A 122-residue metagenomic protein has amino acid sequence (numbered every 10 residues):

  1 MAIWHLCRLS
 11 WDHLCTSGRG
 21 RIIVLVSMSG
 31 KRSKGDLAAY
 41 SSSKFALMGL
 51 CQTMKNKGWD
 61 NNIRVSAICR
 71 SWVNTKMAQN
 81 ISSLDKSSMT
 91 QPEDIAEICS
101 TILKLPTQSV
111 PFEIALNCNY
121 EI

Functional and structural regions predicted by a protein language model:
M1-A2, S17-G20, M48: Conserved internal alpha-helix in NAD(P)-dependent oxidoreductase domains
C7, S43: Active-site helix of classical SDR
L9-G18: A short helix-coil junction within the Rossmann-fold of NAD(P)-dependent oxidoreductases
H13, R32, T53-I63: Active-site-adjacent segment of SDR/Rossmann-fold oxidoreductases
S27: Residue(s) in the substrate-gating loop at a strand-loop-helix junction that position the organic substrate next
R32-A38: Active-site loop immediately N-terminal to the catalytic Tyr-X3-Lys motif of short-chain dehydrogenase/reductase
R64-N74: Conserved SDR Rossmann-fold cofactor-binding beta-strand/turn motif
A67-I68, L84-I122: C-terminal helical subdomain
